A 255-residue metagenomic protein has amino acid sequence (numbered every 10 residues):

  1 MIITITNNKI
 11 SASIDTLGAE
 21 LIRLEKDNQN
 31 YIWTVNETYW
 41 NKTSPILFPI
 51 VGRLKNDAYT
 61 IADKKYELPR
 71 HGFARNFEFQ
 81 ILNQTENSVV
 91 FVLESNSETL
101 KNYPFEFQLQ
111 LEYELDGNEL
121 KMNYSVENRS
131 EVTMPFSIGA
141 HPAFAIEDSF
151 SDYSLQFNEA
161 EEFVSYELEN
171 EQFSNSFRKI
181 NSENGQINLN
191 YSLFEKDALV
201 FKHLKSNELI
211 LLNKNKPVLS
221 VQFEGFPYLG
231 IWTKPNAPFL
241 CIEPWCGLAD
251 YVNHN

Functional and structural regions predicted by a protein language model:
M1-A58, K65-P69, K205-G225: Beta-strand-rich N-terminal accessory domains
I3, I22, V89, L120-M122 (+2 more regions): Hydrophobic residues embedded in beta-strands of well-ordered beta-sheets
I5, S97-F136, A140-E147: Acidic, contiguous internal or C-terminal segments within carbohydrate-active enzymes that form a structured patch used
N7-N8, L17, T85, D116 (+1 more regions): Structural motif
I14, D63, M122-V126, I242: Buried hydrophobic-core signal for structured, non-transmembrane domains
P69-G117: Extended, loop-rich substrate-binding clefts of extracytoplasmic carbohydrate-active enzymes
A143-I146, F150-F223: Active-site/ligand-binding surface loops and adjacent short beta/alpha elements that line catalytic pockets across
P217-N255: Active-site pocket scaffolds in enzymes
